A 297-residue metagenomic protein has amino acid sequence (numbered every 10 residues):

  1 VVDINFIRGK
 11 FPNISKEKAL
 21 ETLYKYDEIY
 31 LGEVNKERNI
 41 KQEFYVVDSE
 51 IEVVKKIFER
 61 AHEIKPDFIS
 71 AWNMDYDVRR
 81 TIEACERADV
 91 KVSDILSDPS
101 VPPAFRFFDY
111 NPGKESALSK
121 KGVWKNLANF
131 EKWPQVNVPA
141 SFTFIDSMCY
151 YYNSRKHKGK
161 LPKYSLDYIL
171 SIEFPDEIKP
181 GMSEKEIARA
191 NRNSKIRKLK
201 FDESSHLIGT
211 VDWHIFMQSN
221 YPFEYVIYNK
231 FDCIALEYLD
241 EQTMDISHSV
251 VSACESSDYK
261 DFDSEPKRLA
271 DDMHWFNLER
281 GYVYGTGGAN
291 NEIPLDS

Functional and structural regions predicted by a protein language model:
V1-Y30, S297: Gly/Thr-rich phosphate-binding beta-strand-loop-beta motif of the actin/hexokinase/Hsp70
A19, L23-L161, Y168, E177: Conserved DEDDh/DEDDy metal-dependent 3′-5′ exonuclease domain
R87, P175, Q242-D245: Short, well-ordered loop/turn and helix-capping segments at boundaries between secondary-structure elements and domains
F142, D167, I172-P175, V251-S252 (+1 more regions): Extended non-core architectural segments that shape protein topology and connectivity
D146, L170, D232, L236: A residue-level signal for conserved active-site and pocket-lining positions in enzyme catalytic cores
S154, L161, L166-P222: C-terminal or mid-to-C-terminal helical accessory/interaction module adjacent to the motor/catalytic core
A188-N191, K195, E203, G209-S297: Common nucleic-acid-contacting/processivity interface regions adjacent to the catalytic cores of nucleic-acid enzymes
